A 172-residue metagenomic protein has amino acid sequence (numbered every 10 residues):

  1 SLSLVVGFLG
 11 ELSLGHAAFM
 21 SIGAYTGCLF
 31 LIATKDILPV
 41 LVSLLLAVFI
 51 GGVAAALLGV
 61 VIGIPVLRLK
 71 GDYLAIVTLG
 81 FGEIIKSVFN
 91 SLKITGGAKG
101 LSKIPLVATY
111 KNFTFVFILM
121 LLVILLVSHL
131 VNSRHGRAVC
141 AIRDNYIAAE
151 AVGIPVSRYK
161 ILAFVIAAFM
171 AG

Functional and structural regions predicted by a protein language model:
S1-G172: Transmembrane alpha-helices and adjacent helix-loop boundaries
